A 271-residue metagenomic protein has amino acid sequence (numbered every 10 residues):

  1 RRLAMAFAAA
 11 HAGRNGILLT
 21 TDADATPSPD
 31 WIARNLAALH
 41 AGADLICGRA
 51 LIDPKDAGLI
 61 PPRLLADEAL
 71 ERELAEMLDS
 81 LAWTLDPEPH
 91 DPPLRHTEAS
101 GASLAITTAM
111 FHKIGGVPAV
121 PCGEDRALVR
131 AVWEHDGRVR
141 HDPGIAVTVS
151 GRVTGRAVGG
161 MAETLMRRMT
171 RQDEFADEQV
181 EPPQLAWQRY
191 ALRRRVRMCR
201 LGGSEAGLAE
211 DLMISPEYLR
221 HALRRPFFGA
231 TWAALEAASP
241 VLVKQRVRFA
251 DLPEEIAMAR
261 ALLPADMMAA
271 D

Functional and structural regions predicted by a protein language model:
R2-I17: Active-site nucleotide-sugar/metal-binding loop of Leloir-type enzymes
R14-N15, D22-A37: Acidic donor-binding/catalytic loop of UDP-sugar-dependent glycosyltransferases, especially processive GT2
D30-A69: Conserved donor NDP-sugar-binding/catalytic core segment of glycosyltransferases
A66-H96: Short, flexible, basic/aromatic active-site loop/helix in glycosyltransferases
S100-I114: Conserved nucleotide-sugar donor-binding and metal-coordinating catalytic region shared by glycosyltransferases
C122-L128: Acidic donor-binding loop at a coil-to-helix junction in glycosyltransferase catalytic cores that engages
G137, P143-V158: Active-site donor/metal-binding and catalytic loop motifs of nucleotide-sugar-dependent glycosylation enzymes
R167-D271: Terminal low-complexity segments of carbohydrate-biosynthetic enzymes
